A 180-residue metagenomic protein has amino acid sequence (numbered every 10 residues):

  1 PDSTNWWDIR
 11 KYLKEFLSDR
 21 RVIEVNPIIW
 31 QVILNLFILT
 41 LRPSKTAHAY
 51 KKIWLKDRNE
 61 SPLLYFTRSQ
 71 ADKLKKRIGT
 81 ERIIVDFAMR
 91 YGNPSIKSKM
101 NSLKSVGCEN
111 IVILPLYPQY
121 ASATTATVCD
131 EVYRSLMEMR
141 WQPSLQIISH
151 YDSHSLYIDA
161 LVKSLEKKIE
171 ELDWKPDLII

Functional and structural regions predicted by a protein language model:
P1-I180: Active-site-proximal alpha-helix that buttresses catalytic centers in soluble enzyme cores
